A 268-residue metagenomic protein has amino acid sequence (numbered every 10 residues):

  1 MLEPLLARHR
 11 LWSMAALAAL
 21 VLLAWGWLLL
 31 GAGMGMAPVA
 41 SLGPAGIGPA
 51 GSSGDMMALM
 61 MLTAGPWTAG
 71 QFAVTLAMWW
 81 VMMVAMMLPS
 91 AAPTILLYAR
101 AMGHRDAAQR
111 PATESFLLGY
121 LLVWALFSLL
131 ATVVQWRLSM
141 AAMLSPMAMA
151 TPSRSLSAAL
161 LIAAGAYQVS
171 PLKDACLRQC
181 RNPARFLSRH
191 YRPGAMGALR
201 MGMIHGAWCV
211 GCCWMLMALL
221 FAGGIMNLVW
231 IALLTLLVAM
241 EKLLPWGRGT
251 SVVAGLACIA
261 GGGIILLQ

Functional and structural regions predicted by a protein language model:
M1-W80, R105-D106, M143-M149, P171-R192 (+1 more regions): Histidine-/acidic- and/or cysteine-rich, low-complexity loops and terminal segments associated with membrane
E3, T75-L121, A125: Juxtamembrane transmembrane-helix termini in multi-pass membrane transport proteins
S13-L17, Q71-T75, A112, F116 (+3 more regions): Residue-level signature of transmembrane alpha-helical entry/exit and packing/kink sites in multi-pass membrane
M14-V21, L117, S157-L161, G165 (+4 more regions): Residues within membrane-spanning alpha-helices of integral membrane proteins, especially the hydrophobic core/packing
G70-A85, A150-A166: Alpha-helical transmembrane segments
A107-R137, C212-G249, L256-G261: A small-residue-rich subset of transmembrane alpha-helices
A125-M140, L144, R154-N182: Transmembrane alpha-helix/helix-exit interface in multi-pass inner-membrane proteins
G165-A175, G197-I225: Alpha-helical transmembrane segments of helical membrane proteins, especially in multi-pass transport, channel
